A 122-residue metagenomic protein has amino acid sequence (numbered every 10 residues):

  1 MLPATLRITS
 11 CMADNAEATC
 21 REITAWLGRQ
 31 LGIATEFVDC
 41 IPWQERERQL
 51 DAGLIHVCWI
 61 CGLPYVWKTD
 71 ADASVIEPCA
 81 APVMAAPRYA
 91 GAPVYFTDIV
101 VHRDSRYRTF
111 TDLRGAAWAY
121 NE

Functional and structural regions predicted by a protein language model:
M1-V66, S74: N-terminal hydrophobic or amphipathic helices and topogenic motifs
A4, K68-A86: Ligand-binding "clamshell"
T9-A13, H102, A116-E122: Short beta-strand->loop
A52-G53, S74, V94, T111-R114: Structured loop/turn residues at beta-strand edges in well-structured enzyme cores
G62, V83, Y120: Residues that line or immediately flank small-molecule/substrate-binding pockets and catalytic motifs
A81, A92-V94: N-terminal beta-strand-loop-alpha-helix module at the start of alpha/beta ligand-binding or catalytic domains
P87-A90, T97: Portal/gating segments that form or line small-molecule/metal binding sites
F96, V101-W118: Flexible hinge/capping segments at coil-to-helix
